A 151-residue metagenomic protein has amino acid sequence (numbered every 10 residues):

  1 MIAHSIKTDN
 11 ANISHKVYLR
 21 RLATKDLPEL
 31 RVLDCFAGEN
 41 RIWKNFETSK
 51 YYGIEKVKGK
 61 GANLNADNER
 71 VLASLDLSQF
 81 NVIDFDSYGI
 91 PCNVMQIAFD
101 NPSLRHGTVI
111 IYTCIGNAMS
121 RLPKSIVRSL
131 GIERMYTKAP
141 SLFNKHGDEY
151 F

Functional and structural regions predicted by a protein language model:
M1-S49, G53-K60: S-adenosyl-L-methionine
I2, K25-L27, L33, A37 (+5 more regions): Generic ordered-secondary-structure signal
H15-A23, N68-L72, A98: Generic hydrophobic alpha-helical segments
W43-F46, A62, V94, R121: Generic domain-boundary/flexible-linker signal
K56-V82: S-adenosyl-L-methionine
L72-V82, S87-F151: Class I S-adenosyl-L-methionine
